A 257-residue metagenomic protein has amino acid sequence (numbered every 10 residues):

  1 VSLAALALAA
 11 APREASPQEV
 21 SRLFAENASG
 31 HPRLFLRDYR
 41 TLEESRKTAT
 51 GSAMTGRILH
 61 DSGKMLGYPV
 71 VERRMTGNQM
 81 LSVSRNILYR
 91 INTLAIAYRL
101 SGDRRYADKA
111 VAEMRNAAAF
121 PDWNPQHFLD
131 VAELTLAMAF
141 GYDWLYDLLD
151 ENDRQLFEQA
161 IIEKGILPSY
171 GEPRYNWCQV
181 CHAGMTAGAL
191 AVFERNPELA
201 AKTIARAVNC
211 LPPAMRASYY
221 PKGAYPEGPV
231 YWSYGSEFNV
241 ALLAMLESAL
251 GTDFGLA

Functional and structural regions predicted by a protein language model:
V1-S2: Sec-dependent signal peptide recognition, specifically the positively charged N-region followed immediately by
L6-Q18: Bacterial Sec-dependent signal peptides at the C-terminal "C-region" and cleavage site
A15-P32: Short acidic, Pro/Gly- and aromatic-enriched capping/linker segments at domain boundaries
A25, R33, Y39, R46-K47 (+3 more regions): Aromatic-lined, polymer-binding surfaces characteristic of secreted/periplasmic polysaccharide-degrading enzymes
K64: Aromatic-rich surface patch/π-platform used for binding flat ligands and interfaces
